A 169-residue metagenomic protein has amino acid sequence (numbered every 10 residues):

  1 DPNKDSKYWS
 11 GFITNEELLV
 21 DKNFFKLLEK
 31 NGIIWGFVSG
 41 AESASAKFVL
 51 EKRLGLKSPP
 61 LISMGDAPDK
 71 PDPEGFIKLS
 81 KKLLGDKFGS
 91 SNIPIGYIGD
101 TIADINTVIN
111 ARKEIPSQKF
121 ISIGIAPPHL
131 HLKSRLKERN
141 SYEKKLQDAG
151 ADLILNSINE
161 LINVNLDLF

Functional and structural regions predicted by a protein language model:
D1, G124-P128, N159: Short loop/turn segments at strand-loop or loop-helix junctions that form parts of catalytic or ligand-binding pockets
D1-F37, A44-K47: Short, acidic loop-to-helix structural element flanking the phosphoryl-transfer center in phosphate-processing enzymes
W9, T14, G36-G96, I102-P116 (+1 more regions): Substrate-recognition "cap/lid" segment bordering the active-site pocket of phosphatases
I62-S63, G124, N156: Structural signal for conserved beta-strand scaffold positions within catalytic alpha/beta enzyme cores
L84, L161-F169: Short amphipathic alpha-helix with an adjacent loop that forms part of the alpha/beta core around
Y97-L153: Acidic, Mg2+-coordinating phosphoryl-transfer loop and its flanking beta/alpha structural elements, shared across
D152-L161: Short acidic-hydrophobic, aromatic-tinged amphipathic segments that line or gate anion-handling sites
